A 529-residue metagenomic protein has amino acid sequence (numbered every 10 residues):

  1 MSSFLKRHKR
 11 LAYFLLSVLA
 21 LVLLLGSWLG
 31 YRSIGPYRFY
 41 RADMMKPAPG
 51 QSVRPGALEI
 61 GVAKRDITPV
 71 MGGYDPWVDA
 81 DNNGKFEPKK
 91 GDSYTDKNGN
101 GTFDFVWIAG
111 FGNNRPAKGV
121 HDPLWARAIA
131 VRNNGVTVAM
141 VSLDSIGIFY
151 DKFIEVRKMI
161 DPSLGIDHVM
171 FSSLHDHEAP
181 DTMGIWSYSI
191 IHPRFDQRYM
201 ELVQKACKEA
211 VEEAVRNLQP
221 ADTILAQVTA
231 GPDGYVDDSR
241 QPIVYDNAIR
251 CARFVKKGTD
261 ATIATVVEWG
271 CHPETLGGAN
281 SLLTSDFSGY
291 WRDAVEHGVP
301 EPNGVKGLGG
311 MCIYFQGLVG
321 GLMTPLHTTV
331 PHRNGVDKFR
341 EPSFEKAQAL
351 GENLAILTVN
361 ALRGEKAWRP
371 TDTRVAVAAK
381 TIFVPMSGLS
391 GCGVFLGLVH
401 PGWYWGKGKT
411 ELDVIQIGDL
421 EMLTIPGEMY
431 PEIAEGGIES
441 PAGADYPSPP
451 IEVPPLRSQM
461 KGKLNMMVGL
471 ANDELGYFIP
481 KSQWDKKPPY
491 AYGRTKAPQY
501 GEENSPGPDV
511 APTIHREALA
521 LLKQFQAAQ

Functional and structural regions predicted by a protein language model:
S2-S17, V22-A349, L362-Q529: Conserved beta-alpha junction segments in alpha/beta enzyme cores
